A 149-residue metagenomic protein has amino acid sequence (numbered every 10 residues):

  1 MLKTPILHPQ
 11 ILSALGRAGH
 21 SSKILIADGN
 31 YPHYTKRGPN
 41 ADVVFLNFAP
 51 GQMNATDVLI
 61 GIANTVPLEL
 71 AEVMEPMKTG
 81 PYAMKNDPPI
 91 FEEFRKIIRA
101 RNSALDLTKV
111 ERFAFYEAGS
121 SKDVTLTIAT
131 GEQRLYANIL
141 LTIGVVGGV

Functional and structural regions predicted by a protein language model:
M1-A49: Long, hydrophobic N-terminal alpha-helical segment
L2, I6-Q10, G19, P50-D57 (+3 more regions): Conserved active-site and cofactor/substrate-binding residues in soluble primary-metabolism enzymes
A14, A18-S21, G61-E69, E93-R101 (+1 more regions): Change "in soluble alpha/beta enzymes" to "in soluble alpha/beta proteins
S22-L25, A41-V44, E69-E75, A104-D106 (+2 more regions): Structural motif
K36, N40-V73: A phosphate-binding glycine/aspartate-rich beta-alpha loop in the early core of alpha/beta enzymes
K36-D42, T79-N86: Intrinsically disordered, low-complexity coil segments
N47, G61-N64, T79-M84, R95-K96: C-terminal non-catalytic interaction/assembly regions of soluble proteins
P81-V149: Glycine-rich, aromatic-bearing surface loops/beta-hairpins
